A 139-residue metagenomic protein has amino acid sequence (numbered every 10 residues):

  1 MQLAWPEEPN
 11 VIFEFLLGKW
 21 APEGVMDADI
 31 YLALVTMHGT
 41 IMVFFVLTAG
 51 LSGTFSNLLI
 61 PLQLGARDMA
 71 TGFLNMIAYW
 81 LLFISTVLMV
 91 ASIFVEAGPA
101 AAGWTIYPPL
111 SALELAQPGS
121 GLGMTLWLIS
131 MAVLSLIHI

Functional and structural regions predicted by a protein language model:
M1-L3, A78-E96: Hydrophobic alpha-helical membrane-insertion segments
Q2-G39, D68, V95-L126: Membrane-interface interhelical loops and short amphipathic "cap" helices that link adjacent transmembrane segments
E7-N10, A49, L82, T86-M89 (+1 more regions): Helical transmembrane-bundle signal
L32, T36-G72: Membrane-interface helix-loop-helix modules in multi-pass membrane proteins
L34, I41-F45, L81, G123-V133: Physicochemical signature of membrane-embedded alpha-helices that form the seven-helix bundle of GPCRs, emphasizing
F45-V46, L58, L62, T86-I93 (+1 more regions): Residue-level signal for well-ordered alpha-helical scaffold segments within enzymatic catalytic domains
Q63-I84, P118-L128: Membrane-interfacial loop-to-helix junctions in multi-pass inner-membrane proteins
H138-I139: Conserved small/polar residues in nucleotide/adenosyl-binding loops
